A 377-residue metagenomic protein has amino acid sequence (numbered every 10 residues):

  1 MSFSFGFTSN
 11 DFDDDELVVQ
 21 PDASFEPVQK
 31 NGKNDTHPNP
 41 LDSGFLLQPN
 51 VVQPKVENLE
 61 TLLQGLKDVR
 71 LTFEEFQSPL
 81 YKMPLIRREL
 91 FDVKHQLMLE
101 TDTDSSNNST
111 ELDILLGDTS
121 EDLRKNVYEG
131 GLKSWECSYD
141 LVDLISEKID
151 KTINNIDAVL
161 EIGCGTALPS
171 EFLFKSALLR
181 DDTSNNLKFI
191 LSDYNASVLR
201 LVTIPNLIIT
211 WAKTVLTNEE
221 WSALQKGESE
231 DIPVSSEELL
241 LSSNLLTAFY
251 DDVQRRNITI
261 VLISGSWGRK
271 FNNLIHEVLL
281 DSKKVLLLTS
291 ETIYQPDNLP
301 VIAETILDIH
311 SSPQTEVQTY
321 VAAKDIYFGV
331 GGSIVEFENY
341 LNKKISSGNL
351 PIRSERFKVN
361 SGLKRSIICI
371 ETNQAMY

Functional and structural regions predicted by a protein language model:
M1-Y377: S-adenosylmethionine-dependent methyltransferases
